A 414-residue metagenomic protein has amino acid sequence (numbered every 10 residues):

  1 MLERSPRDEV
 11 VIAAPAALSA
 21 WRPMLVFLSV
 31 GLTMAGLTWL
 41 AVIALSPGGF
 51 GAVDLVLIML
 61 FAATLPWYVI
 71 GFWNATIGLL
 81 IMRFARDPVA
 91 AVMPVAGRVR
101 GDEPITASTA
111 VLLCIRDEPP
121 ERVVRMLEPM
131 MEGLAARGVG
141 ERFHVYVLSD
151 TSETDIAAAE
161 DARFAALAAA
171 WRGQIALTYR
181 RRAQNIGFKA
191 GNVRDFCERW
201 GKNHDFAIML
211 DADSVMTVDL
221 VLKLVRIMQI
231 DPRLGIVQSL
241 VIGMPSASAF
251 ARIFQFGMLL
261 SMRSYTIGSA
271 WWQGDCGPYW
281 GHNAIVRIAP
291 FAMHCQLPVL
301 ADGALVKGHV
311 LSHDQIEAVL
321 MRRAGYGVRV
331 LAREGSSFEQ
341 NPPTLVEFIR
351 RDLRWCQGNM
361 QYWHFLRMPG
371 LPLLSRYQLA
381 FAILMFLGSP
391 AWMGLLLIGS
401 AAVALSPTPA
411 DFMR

Functional and structural regions predicted by a protein language model:
M1-V30, S46-L55, F84, P88-R100 (+2 more regions): Basic/Trp-rich segment in TM-proximal cytosolic loops or flexible interdomain/linker regions
V30-M34, F61, L65, V69 (+3 more regions): Hydrophobic faces of alpha-helical transmembrane segments in multi-pass integral membrane proteins
T33-I43: Alpha-helical transmembrane segments of multi-pass membrane proteins
M34, A62-A75, P390-S400: Hydrophobic alpha-helical transmembrane segments of multipass integral membrane proteins
V53-R86: Transmembrane alpha-helices and immediately adjacent membrane-cytoplasm interface residues in multi-pass integral
W73-T76, L80-L371: Internal catalytic domains of large membrane-associated glycosyltransferases
